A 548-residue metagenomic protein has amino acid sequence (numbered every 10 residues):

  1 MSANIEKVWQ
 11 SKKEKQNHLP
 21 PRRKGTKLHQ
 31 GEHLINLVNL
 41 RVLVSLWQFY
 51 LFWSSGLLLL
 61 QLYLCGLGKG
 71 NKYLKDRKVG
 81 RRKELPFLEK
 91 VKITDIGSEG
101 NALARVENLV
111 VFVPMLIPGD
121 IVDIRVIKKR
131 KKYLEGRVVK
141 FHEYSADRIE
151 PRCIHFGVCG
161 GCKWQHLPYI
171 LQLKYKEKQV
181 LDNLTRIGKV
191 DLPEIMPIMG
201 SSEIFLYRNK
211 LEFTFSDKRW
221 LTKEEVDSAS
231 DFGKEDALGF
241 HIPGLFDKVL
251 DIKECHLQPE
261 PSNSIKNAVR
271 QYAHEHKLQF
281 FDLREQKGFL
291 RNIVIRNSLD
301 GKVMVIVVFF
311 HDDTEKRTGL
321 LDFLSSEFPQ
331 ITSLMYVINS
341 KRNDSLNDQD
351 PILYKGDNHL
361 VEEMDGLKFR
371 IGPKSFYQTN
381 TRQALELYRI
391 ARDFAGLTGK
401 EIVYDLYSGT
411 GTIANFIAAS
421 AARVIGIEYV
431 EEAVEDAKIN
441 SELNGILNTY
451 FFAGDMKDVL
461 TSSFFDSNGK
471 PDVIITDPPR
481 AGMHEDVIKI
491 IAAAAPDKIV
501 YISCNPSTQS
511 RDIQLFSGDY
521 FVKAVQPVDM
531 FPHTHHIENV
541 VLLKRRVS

Functional and structural regions predicted by a protein language model:
S2-K13, L19-W47, W53-C65: Short, low-complexity, charge-dense intrinsically disordered segments
G66-P151, H155, Y450: Terminal RNA-binding accessory module
G70-K90, S98, D312-S548: Rossmann-like S-adenosyl-L-methionine
A102-E107, L238-I242, A437: Short, acidic/hydrophobic/Gly-rich beta-strand patch recurrent on exposed beta strands that often constitutes part
K140-E150, G157-Q279: Extended interfacial segments that mediate partner engagement and assembly in macromolecular machines
D247-L283, K287-F289, H311-M335: Internal alpha/beta scaffold segment
I295, G301-F310, K368-G372: Short, aliphatic-rich beta-strand segments
